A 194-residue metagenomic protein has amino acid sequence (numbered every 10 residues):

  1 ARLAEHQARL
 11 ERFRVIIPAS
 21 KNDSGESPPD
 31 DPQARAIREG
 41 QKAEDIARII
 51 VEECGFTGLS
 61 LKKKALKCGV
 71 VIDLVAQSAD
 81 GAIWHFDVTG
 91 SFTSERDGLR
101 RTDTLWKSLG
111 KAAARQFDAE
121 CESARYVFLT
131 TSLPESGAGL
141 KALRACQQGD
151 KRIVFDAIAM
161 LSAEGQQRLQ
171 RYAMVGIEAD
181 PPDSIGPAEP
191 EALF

Functional and structural regions predicted by a protein language model:
A1-I16, D30, A34, Q41 (+1 more regions): Nuclease-adjacent, charged terminal/linker segments that flank catalytic cores
A8-N22, L105-D118: Short, composition-biased local secondary-structure segments
V15-L66: Acidic-basic catalytic patches of nuclease active cores, encompassing PD-(D/E)XK and other metal-cofactor nuclease
A47, V51, I72-E95: Conserved catalytic cores of phosphodiester-cleaving nucleases, focusing on short active-site segments
A65-D73: Beta-rich nucleic-acid/ligand-interaction surfaces
I83-G149, I158: Catalytic cores of nucleic-acid endonucleases
K141-F194: Charged, structured surface patches that assemble and position nucleic-acid processing machinery
